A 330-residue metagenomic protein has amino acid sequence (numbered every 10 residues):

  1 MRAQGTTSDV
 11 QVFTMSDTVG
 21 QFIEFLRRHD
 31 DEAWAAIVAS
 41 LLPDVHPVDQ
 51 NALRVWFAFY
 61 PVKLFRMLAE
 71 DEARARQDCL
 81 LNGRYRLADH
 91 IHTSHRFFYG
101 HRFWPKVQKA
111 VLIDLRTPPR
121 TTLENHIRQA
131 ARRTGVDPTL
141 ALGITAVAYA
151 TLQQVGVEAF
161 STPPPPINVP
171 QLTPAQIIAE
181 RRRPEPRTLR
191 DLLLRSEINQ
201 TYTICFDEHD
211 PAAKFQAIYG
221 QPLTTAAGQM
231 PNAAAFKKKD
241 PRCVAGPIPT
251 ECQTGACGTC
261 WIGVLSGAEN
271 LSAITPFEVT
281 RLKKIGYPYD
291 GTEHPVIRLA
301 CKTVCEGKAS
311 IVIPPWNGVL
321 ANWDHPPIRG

Functional and structural regions predicted by a protein language model:
M1-A217: Intrinsic-disorder signal
L41, A146, L271, P276-V279 (+2 more regions): A sequence-level detector of short, solvent-exposed, charge-rich linear segments
I178-T203, P295-G330: Short flanking/linker segments adjacent to small metal-binding domains or redox-active Cys/His motifs
F206-D210, Y219, A256, V264-S266: Generic secondary-structure microfeatures
A212-G246, G267-K284: Short, charged low-complexity linear segments at domain edges
K214, I262, N270-S272, I311 (+1 more regions): Short acidic, gly/pro-rich beta-turn/loop elements at beta-sheet edges and active-site/ligand-binding grooves
G246-A268, G291-G307: Local cysteine-cluster metal-coordination motifs and their immediate loop/turn environment, predominantly Fe-S cluster
Y287-P288: Acidic, metal/ion-handling microdomains and their immediate structural contexts
